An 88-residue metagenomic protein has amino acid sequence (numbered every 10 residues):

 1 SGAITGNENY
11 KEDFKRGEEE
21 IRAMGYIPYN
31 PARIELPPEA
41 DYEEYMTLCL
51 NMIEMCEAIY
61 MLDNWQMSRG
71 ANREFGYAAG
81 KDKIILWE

Functional and structural regions predicted by a protein language model:
S1-E88: Conserved catalytic or regulatory cores that recognize and/or transform ribose-phosphate-containing ligands
